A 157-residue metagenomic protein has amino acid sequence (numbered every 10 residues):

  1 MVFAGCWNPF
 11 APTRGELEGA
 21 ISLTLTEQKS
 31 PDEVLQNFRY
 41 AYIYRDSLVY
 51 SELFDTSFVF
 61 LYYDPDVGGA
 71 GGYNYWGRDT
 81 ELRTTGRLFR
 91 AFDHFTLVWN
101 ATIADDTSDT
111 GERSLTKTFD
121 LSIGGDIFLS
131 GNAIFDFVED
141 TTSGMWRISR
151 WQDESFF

Functional and structural regions predicted by a protein language model:
C6-Y44: Short, low-complexity N-terminal intrinsically disordered segments enriched in polar/charged residues
F38, Y50, E81: Hydrophobic pocket/interface hotspot
Y44-Y63: Short, well-ordered alpha-helical segments enriched in acidic and aromatic residues
V59-N74: A short gly/proline-enriched turn/hairpin at secondary-structure junctions
Y73-D126: Surface-exposed, charged secondary-structure patches
I103-F157: Exposed beta-sheet edge and beta->alpha loop/turn motif
